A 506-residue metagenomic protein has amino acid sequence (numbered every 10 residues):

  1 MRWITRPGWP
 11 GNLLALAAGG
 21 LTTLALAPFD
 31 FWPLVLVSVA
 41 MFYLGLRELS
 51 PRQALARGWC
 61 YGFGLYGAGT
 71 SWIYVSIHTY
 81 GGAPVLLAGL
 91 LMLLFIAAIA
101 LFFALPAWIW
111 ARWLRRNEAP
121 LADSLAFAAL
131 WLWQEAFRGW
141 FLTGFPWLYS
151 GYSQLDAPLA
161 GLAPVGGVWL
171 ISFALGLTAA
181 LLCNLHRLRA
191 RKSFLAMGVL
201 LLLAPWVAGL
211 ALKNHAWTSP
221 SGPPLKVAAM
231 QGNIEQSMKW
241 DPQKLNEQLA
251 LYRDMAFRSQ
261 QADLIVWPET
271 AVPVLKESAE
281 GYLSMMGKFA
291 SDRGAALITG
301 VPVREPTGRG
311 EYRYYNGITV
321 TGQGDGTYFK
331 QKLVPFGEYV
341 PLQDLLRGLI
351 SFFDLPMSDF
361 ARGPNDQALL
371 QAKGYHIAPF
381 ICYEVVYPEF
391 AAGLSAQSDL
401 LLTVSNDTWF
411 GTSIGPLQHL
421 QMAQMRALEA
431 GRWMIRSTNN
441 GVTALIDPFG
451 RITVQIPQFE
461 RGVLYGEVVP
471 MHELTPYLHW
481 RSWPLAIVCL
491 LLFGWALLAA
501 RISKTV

Functional and structural regions predicted by a protein language model:
M1-A216, F257, T412, A423-R426 (+3 more regions): Membrane-embedded alpha-helical bundles of multi-pass enzymes that act on lipidic or dolichyl-linked glycan substrates
L26-M41, L65-W72, Q231-N233, Q261-V274 (+2 more regions): Short, conserved active-site loops that position catalytic residues or coordinate cofactors/metal ions across diverse
G89-I96, I234-W240, F352-F353: Short glycine/proline- and acidic residue-enriched helix-loop micro-motifs that form flexible lids or anion-recognition
P106, Y252-A256, Q367: Generic structural signal for well-ordered alpha-helices, preferentially at hydrophobic/aromatic core positions
L148, K226-A228, L400: Protein kinase-like catalytic core scaffold
S153-L159, L202-W267, E277-K288: Membrane-interface segments at or immediately adjacent to transmembrane helices that form the boundary between
N246-A250, L264-V506: Solvent-exposed soluble domains appended to multi-pass membrane proteins
